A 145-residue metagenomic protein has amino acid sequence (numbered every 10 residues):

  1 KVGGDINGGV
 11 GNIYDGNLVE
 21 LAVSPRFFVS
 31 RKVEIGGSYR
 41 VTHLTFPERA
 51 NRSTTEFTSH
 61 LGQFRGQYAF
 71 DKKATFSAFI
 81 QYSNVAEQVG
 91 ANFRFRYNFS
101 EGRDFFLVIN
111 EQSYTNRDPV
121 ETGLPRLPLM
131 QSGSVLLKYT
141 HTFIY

Functional and structural regions predicted by a protein language model:
K1-I6, K32-G37, K73-F76, G102-F105: Repeated loop/turn-to-beta-strand initiation elements of outer-membrane beta-barrel proteins
K1-V33: Long hydrophobic segments that form regular secondary structure
G8-Y14, V41-T45, I80-A86, Y97-F99 (+2 more regions): Transmembrane beta-strands of outer-membrane beta-barrel pores
N12-N17, R26-F27, R52-S59, S83-E87 (+2 more regions): Replace "Gram-negative outer membrane beta-barrel proteins" with "bacterial and organellar outer membrane beta-barrel
V19-P25, H60-G66, V89-F93, G133-Y139: Hydrophobic, lipid-facing positions within transmembrane beta-strands of outer-membrane proteins
S24-F28, K32-L44, E48, E56-T75: Surface-exposed extracellular loop regions of Gram-negative outer-membrane beta-barrel proteins
V29-R31, F70-K72, N84, F99-E101 (+1 more regions): Outer-membrane beta-barrel proteins
F93-I109, Y114, R126-Y145: Outer-membrane beta-barrel "beta-signal"
